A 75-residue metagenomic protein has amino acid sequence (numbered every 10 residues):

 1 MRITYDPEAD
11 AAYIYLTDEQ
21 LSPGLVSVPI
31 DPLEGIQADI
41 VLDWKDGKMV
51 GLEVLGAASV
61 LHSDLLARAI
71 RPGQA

Functional and structural regions predicted by a protein language model:
M1-A75: Small, basic N-terminal interaction modules of short regulatory proteins
